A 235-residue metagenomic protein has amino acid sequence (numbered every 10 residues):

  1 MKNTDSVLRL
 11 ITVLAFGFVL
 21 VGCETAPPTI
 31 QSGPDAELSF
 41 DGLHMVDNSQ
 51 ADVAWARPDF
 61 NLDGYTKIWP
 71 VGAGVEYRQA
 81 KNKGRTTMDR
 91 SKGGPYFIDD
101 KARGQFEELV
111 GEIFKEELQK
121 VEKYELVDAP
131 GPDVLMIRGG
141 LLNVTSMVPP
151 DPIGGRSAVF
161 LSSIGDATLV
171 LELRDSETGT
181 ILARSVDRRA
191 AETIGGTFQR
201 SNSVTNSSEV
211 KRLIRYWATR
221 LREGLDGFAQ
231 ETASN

Functional and structural regions predicted by a protein language model:
K2-I11: Bacterial N-terminal signal peptides that target proteins for export
V19-G22: C-terminal motif of bacterial Sec signal peptides marking the signal peptidase cleavage site
E24-A56, D166, E177-L182, A191-N235: C-terminal/domain-edge helix-coil "capping" segments
D63-M136: N-terminal segment of the mature soluble domain
F97-L109, L161-S162, V204-R215: Soluble non-cytosolic domains of exported or imported proteins
E107, G111-K115, L141, K211-A218 (+1 more regions): Extracytoplasmic/secreted envelope proteins and their assembly/folding machinery, especially bacterial periplasmic
E116, K120-T180, E192-S201: Surface-exposed short loop/turn segments
